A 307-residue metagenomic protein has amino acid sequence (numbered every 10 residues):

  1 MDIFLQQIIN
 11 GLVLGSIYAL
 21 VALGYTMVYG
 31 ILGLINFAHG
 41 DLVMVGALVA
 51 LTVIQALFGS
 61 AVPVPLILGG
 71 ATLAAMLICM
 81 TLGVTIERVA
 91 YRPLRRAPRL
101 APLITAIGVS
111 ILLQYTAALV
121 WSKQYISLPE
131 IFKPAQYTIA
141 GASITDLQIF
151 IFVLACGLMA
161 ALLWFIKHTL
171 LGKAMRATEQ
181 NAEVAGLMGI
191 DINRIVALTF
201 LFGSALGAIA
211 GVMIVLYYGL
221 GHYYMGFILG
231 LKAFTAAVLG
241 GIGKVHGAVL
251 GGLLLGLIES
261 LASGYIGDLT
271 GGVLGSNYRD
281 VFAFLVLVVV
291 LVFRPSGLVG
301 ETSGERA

Functional and structural regions predicted by a protein language model:
M1-V21, V49, S60-G70, A97-A101 (+3 more regions): Membrane-interfacial amphipathic/re-entrant helices at transmembrane-helix boundaries
F4-V53, T85-A101, L239-V245: Single transmembrane alpha-helix segments in multi-pass membrane proteins
Y18, L68-L77, F200-G207, Y217-F284: Transmembrane alpha-helical segments in multi-pass inner-membrane proteins
I31-T85, V89, Y265-V273: Membrane-embedded helix boundary and interhelical linker motif in transport proteins
A47-T52, A75-L82, I107-A117, L154-L163 (+4 more regions): Hydrophobic core segments of alpha-helical transmembrane domains in multi-pass membrane transport and ion-translocation
A61-V109, T116, L250-L255, E259 (+1 more regions): Alpha-helical transmembrane segments within multi-pass membrane transporters and channels
P93-L94, R99-H168, I195, L261-D280 (+2 more regions): Transmembrane helix-bundle core of multi-pass membrane transporters and related energy-transducing complexes
S143-G221, M225, V245-G251: Helix-loop-helix "hairpin" substructures at the membrane interface of multi-pass membrane proteins
